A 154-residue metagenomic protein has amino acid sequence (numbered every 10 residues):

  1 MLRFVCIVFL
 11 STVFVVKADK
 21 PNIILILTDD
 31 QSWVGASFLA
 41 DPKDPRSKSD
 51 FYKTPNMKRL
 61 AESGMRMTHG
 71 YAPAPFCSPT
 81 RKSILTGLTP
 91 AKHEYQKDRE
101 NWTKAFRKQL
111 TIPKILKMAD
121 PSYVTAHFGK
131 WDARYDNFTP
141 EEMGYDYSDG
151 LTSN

Functional and structural regions predicted by a protein language model:
R3, V16-N154: Formylglycine-dependent sulfatase
F4-F14: Sec-dependent N-terminal signal peptides
